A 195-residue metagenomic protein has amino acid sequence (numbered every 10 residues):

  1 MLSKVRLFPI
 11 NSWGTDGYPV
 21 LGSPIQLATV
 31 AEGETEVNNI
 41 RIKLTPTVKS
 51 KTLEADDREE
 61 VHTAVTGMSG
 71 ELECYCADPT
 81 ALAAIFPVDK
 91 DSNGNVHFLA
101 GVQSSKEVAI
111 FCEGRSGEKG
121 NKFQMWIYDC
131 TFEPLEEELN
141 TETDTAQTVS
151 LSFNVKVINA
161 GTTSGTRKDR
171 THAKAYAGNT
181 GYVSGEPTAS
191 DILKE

Functional and structural regions predicted by a protein language model:
M1-L82, C130-T148: Solvent-exposed edge beta-strands and adjacent loop segments that serve as assembly or binding interfaces
F8, K43, V108, D169-H172: Small/flexible residues
N11, I85-D89, N159-G161: Short regulatory "switch" loops immediately downstream of catalytic or recognition motifs within protein catalytic
T15, A31-G33, A55-D56, C112 (+3 more regions): Intrinsic disorder/low-complexity signal
Y18-L21, Q26, V37, E71 (+6 more regions): Intrinsically disordered, low-complexity, compositionally biased regions/tails
L53-R58, N93-V96, I192: Surface-exposed ligand/attachment interfaces on beta-rich extracellular proteins
E60-M125: Structured, beta-strand-rich domain cores that present glycine/charged loop surfaces used to bind extended ligands
W126-E195: Mixed-charge, glycine-accented linear interaction segment located at domain edges/termini
